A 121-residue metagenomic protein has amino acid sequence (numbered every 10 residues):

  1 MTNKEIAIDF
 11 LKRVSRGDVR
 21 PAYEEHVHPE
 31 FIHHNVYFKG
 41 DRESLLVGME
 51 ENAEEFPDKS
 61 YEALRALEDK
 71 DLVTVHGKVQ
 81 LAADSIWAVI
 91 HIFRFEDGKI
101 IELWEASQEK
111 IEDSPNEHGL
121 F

Functional and structural regions predicted by a protein language model:
M1-F121: C-terminal and inter-domain tail/linker signature
